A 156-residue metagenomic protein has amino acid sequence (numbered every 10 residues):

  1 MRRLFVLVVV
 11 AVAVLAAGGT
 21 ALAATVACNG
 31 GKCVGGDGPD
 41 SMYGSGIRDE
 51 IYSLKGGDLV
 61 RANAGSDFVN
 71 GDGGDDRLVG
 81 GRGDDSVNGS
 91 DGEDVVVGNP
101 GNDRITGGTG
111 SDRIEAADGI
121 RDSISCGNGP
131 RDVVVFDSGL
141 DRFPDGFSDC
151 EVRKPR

Functional and structural regions predicted by a protein language model:
M1-L4: Positively charged n-region of N-terminal signal peptides that target proteins for export
L7-A16: Bacterial N-terminal signal peptides
G19-A23: Sec/Tat signal peptide C-region and signal peptidase I cleavage site
A24-G30: Boundary/junction segments of secreted and surface-exposed precursor proteins
C28, G35, G44, S53-L54 (+9 more regions): Glycine-centered beta-turn/loop sites at beta-strand termini
C33-V34, P39, D132, R156: Secreted/processed peptides and extracellular or luminal domains of membrane proteins
A116-R156: Leucine-rich solenoid repeat scaffolds
